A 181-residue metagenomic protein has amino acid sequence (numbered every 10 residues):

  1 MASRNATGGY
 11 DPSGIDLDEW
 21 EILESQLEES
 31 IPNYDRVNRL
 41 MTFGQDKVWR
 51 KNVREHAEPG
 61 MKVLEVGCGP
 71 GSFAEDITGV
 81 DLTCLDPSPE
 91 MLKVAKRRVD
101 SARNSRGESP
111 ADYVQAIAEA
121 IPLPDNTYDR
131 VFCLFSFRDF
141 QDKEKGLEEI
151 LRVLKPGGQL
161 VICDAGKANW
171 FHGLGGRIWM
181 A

Functional and structural regions predicted by a protein language model:
M1-P32: N-terminal, positively charged/glycine-rich alpha-helical extensions of SAM-dependent methyltransferases
T42-G60: Conserved alpha-helix/loop element of class I SAM-dependent methyltransferases that forms part of the SAM/SAH-binding
K62, G158-Q159: Short glycine-centered segments of the SAM/dcSAM-binding site in methyltransferase folds
L64-A120: Class I SAM-dependent methyltransferase SAM/SAH-binding core
E119-V131: A short acidic, Gly/Pro-enriched loop at the edge of an enzyme's catalytic core that lines a small-molecule cofactor
R130-D142: A short SAM/SAH-binding and catalytic strip from SAM-dependent methyltransferases
E144-P156: A short glycine-rich, Lys/Arg-flanked "PGG" loop and its adjoining helix->strand segment in the class I
V161-A181: Conserved class I S-adenosyl-L-methionine
